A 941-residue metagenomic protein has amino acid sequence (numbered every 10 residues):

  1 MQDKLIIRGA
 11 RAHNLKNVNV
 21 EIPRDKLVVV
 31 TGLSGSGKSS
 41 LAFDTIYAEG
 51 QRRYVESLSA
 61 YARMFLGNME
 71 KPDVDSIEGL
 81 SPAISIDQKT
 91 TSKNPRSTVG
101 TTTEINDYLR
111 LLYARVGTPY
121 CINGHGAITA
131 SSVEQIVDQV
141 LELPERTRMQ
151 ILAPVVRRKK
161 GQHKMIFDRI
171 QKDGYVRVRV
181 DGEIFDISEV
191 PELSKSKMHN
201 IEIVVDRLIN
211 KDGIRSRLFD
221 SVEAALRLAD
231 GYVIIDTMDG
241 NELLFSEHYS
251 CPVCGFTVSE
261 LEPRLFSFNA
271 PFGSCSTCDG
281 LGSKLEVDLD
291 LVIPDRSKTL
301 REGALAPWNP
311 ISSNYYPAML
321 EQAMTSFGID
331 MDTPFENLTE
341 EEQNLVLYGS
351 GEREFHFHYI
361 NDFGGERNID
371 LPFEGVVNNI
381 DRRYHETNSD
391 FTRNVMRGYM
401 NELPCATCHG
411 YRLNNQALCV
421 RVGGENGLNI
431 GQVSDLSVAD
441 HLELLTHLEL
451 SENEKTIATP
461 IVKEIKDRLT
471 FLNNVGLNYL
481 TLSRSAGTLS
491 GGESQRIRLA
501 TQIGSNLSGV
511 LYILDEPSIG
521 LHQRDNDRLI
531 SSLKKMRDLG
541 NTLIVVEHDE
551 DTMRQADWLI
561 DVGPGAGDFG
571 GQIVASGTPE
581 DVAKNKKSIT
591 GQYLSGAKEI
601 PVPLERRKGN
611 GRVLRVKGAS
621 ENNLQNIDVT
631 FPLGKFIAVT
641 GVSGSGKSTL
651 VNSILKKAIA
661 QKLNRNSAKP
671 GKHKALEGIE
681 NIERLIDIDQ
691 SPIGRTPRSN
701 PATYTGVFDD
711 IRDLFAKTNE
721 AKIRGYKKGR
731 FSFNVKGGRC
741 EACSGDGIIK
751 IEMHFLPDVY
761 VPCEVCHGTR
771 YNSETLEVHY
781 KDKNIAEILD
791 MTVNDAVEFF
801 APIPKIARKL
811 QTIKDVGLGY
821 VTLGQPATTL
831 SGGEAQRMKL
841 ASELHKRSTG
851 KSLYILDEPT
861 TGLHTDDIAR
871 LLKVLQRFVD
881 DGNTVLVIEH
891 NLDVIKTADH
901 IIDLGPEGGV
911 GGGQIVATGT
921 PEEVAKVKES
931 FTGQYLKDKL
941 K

Functional and structural regions predicted by a protein language model:
M1-K941: Conserved phosphate-binding elements of NTP-dependent enzyme cores
